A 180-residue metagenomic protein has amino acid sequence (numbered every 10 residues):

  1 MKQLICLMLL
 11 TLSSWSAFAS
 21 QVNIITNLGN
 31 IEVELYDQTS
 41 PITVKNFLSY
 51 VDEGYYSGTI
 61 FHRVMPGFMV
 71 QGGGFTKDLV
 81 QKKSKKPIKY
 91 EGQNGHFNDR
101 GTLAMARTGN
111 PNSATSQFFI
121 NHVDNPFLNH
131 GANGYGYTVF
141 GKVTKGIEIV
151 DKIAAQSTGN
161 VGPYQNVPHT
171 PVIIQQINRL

Functional and structural regions predicted by a protein language model:
L4-W15: Sec-dependent N-terminal signal peptides
A17-L180: Cyclophilin-like peptidyl-prolyl cis-trans isomerases
